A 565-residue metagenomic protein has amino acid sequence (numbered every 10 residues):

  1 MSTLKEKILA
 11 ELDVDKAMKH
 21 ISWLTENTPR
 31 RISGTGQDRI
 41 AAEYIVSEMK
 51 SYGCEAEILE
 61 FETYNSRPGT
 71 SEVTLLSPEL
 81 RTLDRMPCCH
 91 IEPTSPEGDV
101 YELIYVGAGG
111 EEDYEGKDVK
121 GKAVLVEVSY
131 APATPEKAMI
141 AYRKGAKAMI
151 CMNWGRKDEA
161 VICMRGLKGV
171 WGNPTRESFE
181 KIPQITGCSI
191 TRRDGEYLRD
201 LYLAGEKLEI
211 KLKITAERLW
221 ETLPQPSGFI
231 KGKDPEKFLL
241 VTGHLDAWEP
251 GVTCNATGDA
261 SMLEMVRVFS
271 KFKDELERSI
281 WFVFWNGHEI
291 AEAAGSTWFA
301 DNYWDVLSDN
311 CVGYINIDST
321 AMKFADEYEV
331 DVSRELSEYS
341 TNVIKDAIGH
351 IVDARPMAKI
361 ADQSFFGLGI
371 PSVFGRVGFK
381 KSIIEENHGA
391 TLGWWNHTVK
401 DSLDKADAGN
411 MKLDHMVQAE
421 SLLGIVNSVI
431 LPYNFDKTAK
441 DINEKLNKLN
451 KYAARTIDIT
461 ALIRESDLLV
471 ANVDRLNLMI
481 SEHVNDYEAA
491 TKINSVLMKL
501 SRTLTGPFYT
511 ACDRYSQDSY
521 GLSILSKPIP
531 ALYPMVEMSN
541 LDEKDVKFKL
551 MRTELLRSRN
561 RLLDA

Functional and structural regions predicted by a protein language model:
S2, A10-D15, K19-K120, Y130: Noncatalytic luminal/extracellular "stalk/propeptide" segments of secretory-pathway proteins
T3-L4, D84-G116, N173-T253, L263-E277 (+1 more regions): Soluble metallo-hydrolase cores and metallopeptidase-like ectodomains found primarily in the secretory/periplasmic
V14-T35, S47-E55, A108, K122-P132 (+5 more regions): Catalytic-core environment of secreted peptidases
D84-F179, Q184, C254, I351: Extracellular/luminal Protease-associated
P132-T134, I140, Q225, A247-E335 (+3 more regions): Acidic/histidine-rich catalytic neighborhood of metal-dependent amide-processing enzymes
E221, M322-K440, V496-Q517, I524: Active-site-adjacent substrate-binding region of metalloamidase/peptidase-like peptide-processing proteins
L403-D486: Charged, amphipathic alpha-helical linkers/stalks
A490-A565: C-terminal amphipathic alpha-helical interaction region
